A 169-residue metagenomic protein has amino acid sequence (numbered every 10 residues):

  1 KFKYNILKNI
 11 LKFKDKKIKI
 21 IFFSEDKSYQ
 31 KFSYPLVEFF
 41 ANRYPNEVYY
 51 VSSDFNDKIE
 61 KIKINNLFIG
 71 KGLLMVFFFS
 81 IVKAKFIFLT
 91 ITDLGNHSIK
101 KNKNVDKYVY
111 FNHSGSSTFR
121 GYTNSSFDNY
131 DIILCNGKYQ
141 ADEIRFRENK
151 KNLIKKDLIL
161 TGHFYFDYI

Functional and structural regions predicted by a protein language model:
K1-I20, S24-D26: Membrane-proximal basic amphipathic "stem/tether" segments
I21-I169: Active-site and donor-binding regions of nucleotide-sugar-utilizing enzymes
